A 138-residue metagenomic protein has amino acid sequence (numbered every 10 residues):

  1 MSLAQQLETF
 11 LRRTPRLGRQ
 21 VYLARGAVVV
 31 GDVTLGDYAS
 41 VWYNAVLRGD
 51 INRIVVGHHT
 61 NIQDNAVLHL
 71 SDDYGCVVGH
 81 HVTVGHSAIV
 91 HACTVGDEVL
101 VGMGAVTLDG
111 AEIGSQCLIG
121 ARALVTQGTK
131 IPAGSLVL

Functional and structural regions predicted by a protein language model:
M1-L17, Y22, D50-H59, D64-V78 (+1 more regions): Glycine-rich hexapeptide-repeat left-handed beta-helix
Y22-A24, V28: Mature N-terminal segment immediately following signal peptide/propeptide cleavage in secreted/periplasmic
R25, D37, H58: A cytosolic small-molecule/anion-sensing beta-strand core signal
V30-G36: N-terminal glycine-rich anion-binding loops that anchor highly charged ligand groups
